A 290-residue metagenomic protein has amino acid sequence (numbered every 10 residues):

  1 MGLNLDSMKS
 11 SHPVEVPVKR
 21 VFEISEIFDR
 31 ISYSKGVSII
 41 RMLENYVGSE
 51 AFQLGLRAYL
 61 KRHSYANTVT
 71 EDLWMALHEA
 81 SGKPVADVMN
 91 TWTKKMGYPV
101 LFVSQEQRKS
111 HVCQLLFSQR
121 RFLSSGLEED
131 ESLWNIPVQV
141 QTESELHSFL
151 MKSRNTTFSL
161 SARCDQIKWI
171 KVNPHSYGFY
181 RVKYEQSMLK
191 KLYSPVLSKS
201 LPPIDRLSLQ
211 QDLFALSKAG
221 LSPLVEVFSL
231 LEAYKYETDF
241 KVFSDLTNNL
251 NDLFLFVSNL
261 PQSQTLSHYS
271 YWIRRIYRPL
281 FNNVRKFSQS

Functional and structural regions predicted by a protein language model:
G2-I24, D29-I31, K35-R57, K61-S290: Non-catalytic accessory/interaction domains
